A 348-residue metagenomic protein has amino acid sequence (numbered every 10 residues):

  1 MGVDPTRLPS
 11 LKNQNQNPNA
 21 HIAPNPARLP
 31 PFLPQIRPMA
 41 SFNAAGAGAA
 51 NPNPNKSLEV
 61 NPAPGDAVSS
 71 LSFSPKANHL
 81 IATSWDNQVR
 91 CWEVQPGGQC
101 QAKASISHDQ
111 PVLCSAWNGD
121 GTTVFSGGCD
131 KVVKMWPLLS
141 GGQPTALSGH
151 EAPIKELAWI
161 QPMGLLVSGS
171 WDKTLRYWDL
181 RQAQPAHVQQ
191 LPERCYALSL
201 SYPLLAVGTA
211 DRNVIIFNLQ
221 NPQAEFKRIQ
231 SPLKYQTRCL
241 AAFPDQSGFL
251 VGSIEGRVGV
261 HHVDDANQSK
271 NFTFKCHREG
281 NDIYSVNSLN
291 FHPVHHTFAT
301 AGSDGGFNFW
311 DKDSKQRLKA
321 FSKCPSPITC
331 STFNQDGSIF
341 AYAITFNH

Functional and structural regions predicted by a protein language model:
S41-D66, P96-C100, N271-K275: A short helix->beta-strand "capping" segment at the edge of beta-propeller domains
N61-V68, S105-L113, L147-I154, Q182 (+4 more regions): WD40/WD-repeat beta-propeller blade N-cap
L71, V89-V94, V133-P137, L157 (+6 more regions): WD40-repeat beta-propellers
L71-A77, S115-G121, L157-M163, L191 (+5 more regions): Loop/turn segments within WD40 beta-propeller blades
A77-I81, G121-F125, K134-M135, Q143-T145 (+6 more regions): Structural hallmark of WD40 beta-propellers
T83-D86, S126-D130, P162, S168-D172 (+4 more regions): Conserved strand-to-loop turn within each blade of WD40 beta-propeller repeats
F217, N221-H348: Structured C-terminal portions of repeat-based eukaryotic scaffold domains
